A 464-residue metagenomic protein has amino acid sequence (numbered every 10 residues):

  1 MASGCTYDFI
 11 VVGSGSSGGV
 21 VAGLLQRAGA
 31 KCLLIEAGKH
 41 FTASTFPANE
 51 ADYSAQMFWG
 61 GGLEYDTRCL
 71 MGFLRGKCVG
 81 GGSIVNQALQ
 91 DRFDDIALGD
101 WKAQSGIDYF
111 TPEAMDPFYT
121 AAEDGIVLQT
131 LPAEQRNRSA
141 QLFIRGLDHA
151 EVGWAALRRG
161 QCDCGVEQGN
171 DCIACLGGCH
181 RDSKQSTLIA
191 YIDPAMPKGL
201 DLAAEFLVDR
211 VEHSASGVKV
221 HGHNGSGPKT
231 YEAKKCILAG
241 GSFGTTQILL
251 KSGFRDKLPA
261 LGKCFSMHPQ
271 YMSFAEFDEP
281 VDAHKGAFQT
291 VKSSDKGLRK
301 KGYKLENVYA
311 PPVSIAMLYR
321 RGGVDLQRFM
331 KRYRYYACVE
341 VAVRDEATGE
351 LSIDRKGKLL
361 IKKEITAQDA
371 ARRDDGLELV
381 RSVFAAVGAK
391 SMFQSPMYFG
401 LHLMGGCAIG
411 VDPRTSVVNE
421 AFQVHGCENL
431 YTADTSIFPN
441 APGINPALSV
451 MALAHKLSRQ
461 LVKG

Functional and structural regions predicted by a protein language model:
M1-W101, P112-E113, G222, K257-E276 (+2 more regions): N-terminal glycine-rich phosphate/pyrophosphate-binding loop and immediately adjacent elements
L24-R27, K39-F41, P197, F206 (+5 more regions): Glycine-rich loop(s) and the adjacent beta-strand/alpha-helix scaffold that form part
L34-I35, L202-A203, T432-A433: Short hydrophobic beta-strand that contains or immediately precedes a catalytic carboxylate
Q56-F58, C69-P112, E123, Q129-G153 (+1 more regions): Dinucleotide-binding Rossmann-like beta1-alpha1 core, especially the glycine-rich loop that anchors the ADP
D108-V208, Y398, H402, G406-A408: Conserved redox-cofactor binding core of oxidoreductases
L157, D171-G177, R210, L360 (+2 more regions): A glycine-rich dinucleotide-binding beta-alpha-beta segment and adjacent secondary-structure elements that constitute
L258-L377, H425, T432, S436-P439: FAD cofactor-binding and catalytic pocket of flavoenzymes
N440-R459: A conserved FAD-binding loop/helix module that cradles the flavin
